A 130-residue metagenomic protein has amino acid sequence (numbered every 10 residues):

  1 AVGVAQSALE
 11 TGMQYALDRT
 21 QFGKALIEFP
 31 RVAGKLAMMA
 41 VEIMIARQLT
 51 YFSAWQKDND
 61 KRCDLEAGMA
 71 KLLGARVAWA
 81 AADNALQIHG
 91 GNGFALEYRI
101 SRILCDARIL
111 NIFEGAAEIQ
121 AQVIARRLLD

Functional and structural regions predicted by a protein language model:
A1-D130: Alpha-helical interface subdomain recognition
